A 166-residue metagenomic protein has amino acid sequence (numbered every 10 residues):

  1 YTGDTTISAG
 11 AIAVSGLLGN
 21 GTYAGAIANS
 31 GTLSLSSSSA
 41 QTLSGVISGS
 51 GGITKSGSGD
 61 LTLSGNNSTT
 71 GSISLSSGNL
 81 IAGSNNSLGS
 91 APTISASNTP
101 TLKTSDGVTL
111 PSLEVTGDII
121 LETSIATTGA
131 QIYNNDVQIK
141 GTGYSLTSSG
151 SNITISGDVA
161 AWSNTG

Functional and structural regions predicted by a protein language model:
Y1-S50, T62-I132, S149: Surface-exposed loop/turn positions within long extracellular repeat scaffolds, especially the passenger domains
G51, G166: Nucleotide donor/acceptor-binding cores
N134-D136: Extracellular/lumenal glycan-associated surfaces
I139-S148: Short, surface-exposed alpha-helix to beta-strand junction/turn motifs within ectodomains of secreted and cell-envelope
N152-T165: Extracellular beta-strand-rich solenoid/capping regions of secreted or surface-exposed proteins that bind or remodel
